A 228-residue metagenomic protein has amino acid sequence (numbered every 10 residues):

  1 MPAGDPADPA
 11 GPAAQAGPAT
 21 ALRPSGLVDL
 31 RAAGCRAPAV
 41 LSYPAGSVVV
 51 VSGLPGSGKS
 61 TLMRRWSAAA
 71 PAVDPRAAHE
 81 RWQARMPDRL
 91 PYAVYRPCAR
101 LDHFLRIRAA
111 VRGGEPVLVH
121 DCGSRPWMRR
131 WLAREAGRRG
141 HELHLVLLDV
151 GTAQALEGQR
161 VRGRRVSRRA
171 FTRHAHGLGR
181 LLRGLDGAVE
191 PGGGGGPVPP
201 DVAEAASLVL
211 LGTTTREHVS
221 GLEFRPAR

Functional and structural regions predicted by a protein language model:
P2-L41: N-terminal pre-Walker A segment at the start of P-loop NTPase domains
P38-G46, A110-R112: Phosphate-binding P-loop
V48-V50, L118: Short hydrophobic/aromatic beta-strand immediately N-terminal to the Walker A/P-loop
V49, S57-S60, A69, E157-R228: Conserved GTP-binding G-domain of TRAFAC-class P-loop NTPases and closely related GTPase folds
L54: P-loop (Walker A) phosphate-binding loop of NTP-binding proteins
S57-E115, Q154-L156: Conserved substrate/cofactor phosphate-moiety recognition/catalytic segment in nucleotide-dependent phosphotransferases
Y95-L143: Glycine-rich phosphate-binding loop used to anchor ATP phosphates in small-molecule kinases, encompassing both
R139-G158: Conserved phosphate-donor/acceptor-positioning beta-strand/loop module used by diverse small-molecule
